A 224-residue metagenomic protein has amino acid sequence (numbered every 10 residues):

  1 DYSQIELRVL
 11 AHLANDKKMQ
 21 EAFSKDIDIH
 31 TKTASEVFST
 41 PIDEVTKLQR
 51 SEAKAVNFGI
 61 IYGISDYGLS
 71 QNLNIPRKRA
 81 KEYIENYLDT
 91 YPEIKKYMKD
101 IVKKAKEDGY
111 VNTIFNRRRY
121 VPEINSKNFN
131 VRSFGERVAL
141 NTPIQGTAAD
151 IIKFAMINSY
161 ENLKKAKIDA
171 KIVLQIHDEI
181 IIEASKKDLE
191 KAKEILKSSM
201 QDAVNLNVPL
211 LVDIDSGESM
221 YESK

Functional and structural regions predicted by a protein language model:
Y2-K224: Conserved catalytic core of nucleotide polymerization and phosphodiester-bond processing enzymes
